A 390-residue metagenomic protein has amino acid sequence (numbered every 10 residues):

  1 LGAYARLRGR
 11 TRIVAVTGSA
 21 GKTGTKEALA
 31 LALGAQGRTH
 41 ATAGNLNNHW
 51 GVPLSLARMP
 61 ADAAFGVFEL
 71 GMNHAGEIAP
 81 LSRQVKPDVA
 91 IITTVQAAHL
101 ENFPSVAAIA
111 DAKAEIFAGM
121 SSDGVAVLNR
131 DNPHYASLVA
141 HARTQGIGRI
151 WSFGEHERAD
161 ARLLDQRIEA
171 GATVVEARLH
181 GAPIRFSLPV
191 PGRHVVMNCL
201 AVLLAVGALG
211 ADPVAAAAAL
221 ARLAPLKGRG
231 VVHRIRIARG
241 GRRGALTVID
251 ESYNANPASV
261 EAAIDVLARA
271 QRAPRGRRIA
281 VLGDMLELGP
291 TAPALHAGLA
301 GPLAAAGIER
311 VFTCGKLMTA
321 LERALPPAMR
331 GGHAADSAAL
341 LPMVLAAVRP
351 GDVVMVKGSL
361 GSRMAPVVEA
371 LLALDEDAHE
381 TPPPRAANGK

Functional and structural regions predicted by a protein language model:
L1-R130, H134-I147, A346, E369-G389: Phosphate-binding loop of NTP-binding sites
I13-A15, A126-L128, V311-T313, V353-K357: Short glycine-rich phosphate-binding loop at a beta-alpha junction
L29, L33, S55-L56, C199-L209 (+3 more regions): Buried hydrophobic packing segments
I91-T247, R275-G276, G301-A304, I308-R310 (+3 more regions): Acidic, Mg2+-coordinating active-site environments of NTP-dependent enzymes
L226, S252-H333, S359, H379-K390: Active-site beta-alpha connecting loops in nucleotide-dependent enzymes
R330-M343: Short acidic-hydrophobic, aromatic-tinged amphipathic segments that line or gate anion-handling sites
V344-L372: A glycine-rich beta-strand to alpha-helix segment that forms a phosphate/ribose-binding loop at ligand/cofactor sites
